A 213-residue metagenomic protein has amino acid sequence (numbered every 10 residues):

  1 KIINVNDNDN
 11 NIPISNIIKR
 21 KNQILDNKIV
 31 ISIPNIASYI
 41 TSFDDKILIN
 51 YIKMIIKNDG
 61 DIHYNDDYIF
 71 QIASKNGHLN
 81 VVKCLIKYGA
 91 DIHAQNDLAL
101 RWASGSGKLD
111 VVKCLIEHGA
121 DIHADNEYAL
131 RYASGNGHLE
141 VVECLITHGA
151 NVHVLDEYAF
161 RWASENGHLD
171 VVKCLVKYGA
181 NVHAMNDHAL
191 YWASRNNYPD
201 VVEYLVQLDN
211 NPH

Functional and structural regions predicted by a protein language model:
I2-N6, N11-G60, Q71: Intrinsically disordered, low-complexity regulatory segments in ankyrin-centric signaling systems
I29-Y39, H63-I72, A94-R101, A124-R131 (+2 more regions): Ankyrin-repeat boundary/"N-cap" motif
I47, Y51, N80-V81, D110-V111 (+3 more regions): Conserved ankyrin/ankyrin-like repeat signature
L190-D209, H213: Leucine-rich solenoid repeat scaffolds
